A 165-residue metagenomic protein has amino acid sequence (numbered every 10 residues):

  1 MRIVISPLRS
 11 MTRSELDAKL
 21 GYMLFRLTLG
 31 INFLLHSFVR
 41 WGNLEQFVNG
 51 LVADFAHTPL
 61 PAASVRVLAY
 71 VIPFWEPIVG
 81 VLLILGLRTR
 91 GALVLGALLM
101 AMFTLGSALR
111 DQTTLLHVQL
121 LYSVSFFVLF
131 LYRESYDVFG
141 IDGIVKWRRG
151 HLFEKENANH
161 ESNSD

Functional and structural regions predicted by a protein language model:
M1-Q46, A62-F74, I78, L85-D165: Extended, low-polarity transmembrane helix blocks
V48-S64: Perimembrane loop-to-helix junctions flanking transmembrane segments
